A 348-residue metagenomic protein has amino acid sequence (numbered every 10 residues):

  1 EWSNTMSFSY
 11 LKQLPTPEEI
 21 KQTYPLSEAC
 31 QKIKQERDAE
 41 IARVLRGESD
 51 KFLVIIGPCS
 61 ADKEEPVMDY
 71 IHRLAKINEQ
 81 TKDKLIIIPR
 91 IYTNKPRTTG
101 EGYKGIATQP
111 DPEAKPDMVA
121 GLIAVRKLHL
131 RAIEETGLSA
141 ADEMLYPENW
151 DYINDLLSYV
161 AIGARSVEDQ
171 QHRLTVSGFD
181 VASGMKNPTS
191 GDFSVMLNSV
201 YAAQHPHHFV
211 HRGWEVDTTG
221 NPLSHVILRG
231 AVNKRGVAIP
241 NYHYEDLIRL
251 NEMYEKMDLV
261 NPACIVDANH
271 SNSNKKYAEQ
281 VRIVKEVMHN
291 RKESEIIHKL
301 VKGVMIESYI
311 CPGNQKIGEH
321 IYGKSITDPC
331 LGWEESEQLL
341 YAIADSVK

Functional and structural regions predicted by a protein language model:
E1-T5: Short, Lys/Arg-enriched N-terminal segments with co-localized hydrophobic residues within the first ~10-30 amino acids
S7-R46: N- or domain-start disorder-to-order transition segments that initiate the globular core
A42-D50, K256-N261: Glycine-rich phosphate/diphosphate-binding loops that line cofactor/substrate pockets in enzymes
L53-P66, D328: Conserved phosphate/anionic-ligand binding catalytic regions in large, soluble enzymes, centered on
G57, V266, G332: Conserved, mostly hydrophobic/aromatic
I71, K84-R249, H270-K275, E279-E286 (+3 more regions): Active-site-facing alpha/beta catalytic cores
Y309-V347: Internal helix-turn-beta structural module
